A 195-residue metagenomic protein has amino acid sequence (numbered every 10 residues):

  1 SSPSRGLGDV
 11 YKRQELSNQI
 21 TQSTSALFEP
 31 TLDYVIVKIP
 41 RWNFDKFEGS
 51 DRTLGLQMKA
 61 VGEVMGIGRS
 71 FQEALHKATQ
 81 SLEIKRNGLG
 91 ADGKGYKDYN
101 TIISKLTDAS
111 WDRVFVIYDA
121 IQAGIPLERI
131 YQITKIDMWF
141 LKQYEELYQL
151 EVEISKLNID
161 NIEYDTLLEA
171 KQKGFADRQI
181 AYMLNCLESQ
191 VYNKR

Functional and structural regions predicted by a protein language model:
S1-Y11: Single conserved hydrophobic/aromatic residue that forms the stacking wall/gate of nucleotide- or nucleobase-binding
S4-G6, A60, G66, Q122 (+1 more regions): Short glycine/serine/threonine-biased micro-segments
V10, E15-L27, T31-Y34: Active-site loops and adjacent core secondary-structure elements that bind or stabilize anionic groups
V10-Y11, V64, V191: Hydrophobic aliphatic residue packing
Q14, P30-N87: Mobile "lid/hinge" segments at catalytic clefts and subdomain interfaces of large enzymes
G68-R195: Terminal amphipathic helices with adjacent charged low-complexity linkers/tails
